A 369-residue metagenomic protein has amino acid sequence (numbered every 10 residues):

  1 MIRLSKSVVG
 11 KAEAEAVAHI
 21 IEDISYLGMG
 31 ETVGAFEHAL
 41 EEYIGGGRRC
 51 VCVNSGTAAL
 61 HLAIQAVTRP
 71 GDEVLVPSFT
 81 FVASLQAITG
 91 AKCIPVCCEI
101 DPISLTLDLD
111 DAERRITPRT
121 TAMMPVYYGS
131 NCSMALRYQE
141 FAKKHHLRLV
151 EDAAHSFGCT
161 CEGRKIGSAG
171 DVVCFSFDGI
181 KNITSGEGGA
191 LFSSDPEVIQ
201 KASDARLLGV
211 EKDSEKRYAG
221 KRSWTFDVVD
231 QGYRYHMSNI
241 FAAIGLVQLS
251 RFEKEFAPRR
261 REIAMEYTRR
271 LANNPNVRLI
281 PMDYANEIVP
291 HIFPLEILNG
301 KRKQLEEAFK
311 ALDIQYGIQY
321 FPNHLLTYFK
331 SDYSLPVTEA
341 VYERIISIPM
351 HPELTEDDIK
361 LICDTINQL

Functional and structural regions predicted by a protein language model:
M1-L27, F226-V229, P349: N-terminal "arm"/small-domain region of PLP-dependent enzymes with the aminotransferase-like
M29-E73, A87-G90, C97-E99, R164: Phosphate-binding glycine-rich loop
E31-A39, Y43-V51, D110, A122-V126 (+4 more regions): PLP-dependent aminotransferase class I/II
A66-A153, T160: PLP-dependent aminotransferase-like
I100, G179, M350: Short, conserved catalytic or interaction motifs in soluble domains
T120, L147, D171, N276-V277: Short, conserved active-site loop motifs that form the nucleotide-linked donor/cofactor pocket
E151-S185, W224-V229: Conserved active-site segment immediately N-terminal to the catalytic lysine that forms the internal aldimine
S168-K212: Active-site PLP attachment segment
